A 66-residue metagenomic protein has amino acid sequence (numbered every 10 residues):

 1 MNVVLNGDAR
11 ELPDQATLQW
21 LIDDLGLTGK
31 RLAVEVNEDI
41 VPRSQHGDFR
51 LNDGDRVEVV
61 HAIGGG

Functional and structural regions predicted by a protein language model:
M1-G65: Ubiquitin-like/PB1-type beta-grasp interaction modules and other compact soluble beta-rich domains
